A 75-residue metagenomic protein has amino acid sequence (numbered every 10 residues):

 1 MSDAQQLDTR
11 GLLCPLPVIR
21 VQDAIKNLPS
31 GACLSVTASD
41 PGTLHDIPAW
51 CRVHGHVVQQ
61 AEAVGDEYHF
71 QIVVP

Functional and structural regions predicted by a protein language model:
M1-G11: N-terminal-biased segments
A4-Q6, G31-S35, E67-H69: Intrinsic-disorder/low-complexity, polar/charged segments enriched in Ser/Thr/Lys/Arg/Asp/Glu/Gln
T9-A61: Amphipathic, hydrophobic secondary-structure cores in small proteins
H69-P75: Core SAM-dependent methyltransferase catalytic element
